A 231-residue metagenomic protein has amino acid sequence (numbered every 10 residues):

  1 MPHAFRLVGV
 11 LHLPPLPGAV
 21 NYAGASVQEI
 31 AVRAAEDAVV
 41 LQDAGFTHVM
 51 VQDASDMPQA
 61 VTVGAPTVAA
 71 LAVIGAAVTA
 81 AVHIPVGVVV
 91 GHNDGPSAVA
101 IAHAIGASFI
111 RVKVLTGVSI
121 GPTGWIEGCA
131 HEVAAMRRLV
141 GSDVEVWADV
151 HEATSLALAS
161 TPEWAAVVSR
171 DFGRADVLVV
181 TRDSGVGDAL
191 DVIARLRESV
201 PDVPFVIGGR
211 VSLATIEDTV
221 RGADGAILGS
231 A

Functional and structural regions predicted by a protein language model:
P2-L7: Extreme N-terminal starter segment of soluble prokaryotic enzymes
V8, L13-P58, V73-I84, N93-V203 (+1 more regions): Alpha/beta enzyme core
A60-V68: Glycine-rich loop at the start of a catalytic domain that most often binds anionic cofactors/ligands
L71, I207-R210: Short, highly charged low-complexity linear segments
V88-V90, V206-G208: Short beta-strand elements of ligand-binding domains
